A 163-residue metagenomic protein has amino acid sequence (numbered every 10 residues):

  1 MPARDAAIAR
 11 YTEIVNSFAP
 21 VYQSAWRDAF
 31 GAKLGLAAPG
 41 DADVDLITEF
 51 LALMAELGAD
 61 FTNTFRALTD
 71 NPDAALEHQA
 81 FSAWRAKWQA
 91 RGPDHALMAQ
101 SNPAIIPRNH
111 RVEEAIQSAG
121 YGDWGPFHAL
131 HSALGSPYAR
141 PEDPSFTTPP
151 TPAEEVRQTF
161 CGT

Functional and structural regions predicted by a protein language model:
M1-T163: Regulatory N- and C-terminal appendages and interdomain linkers associated with kinase/kinase-like NTP transferase
